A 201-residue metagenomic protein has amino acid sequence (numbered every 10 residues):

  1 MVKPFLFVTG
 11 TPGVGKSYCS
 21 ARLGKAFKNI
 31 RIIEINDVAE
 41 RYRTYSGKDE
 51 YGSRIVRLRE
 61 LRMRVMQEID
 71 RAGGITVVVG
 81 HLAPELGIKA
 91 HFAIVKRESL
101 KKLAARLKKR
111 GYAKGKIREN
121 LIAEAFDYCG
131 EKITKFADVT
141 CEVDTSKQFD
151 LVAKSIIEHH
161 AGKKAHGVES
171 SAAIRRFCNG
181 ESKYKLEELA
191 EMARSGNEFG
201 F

Functional and structural regions predicted by a protein language model:
V2-F5: Pre-Walker A (Motif I) flank of P-loop NTPase domains
V8: Hydrophobic anchor at the beta1->P-loop junction of P-loop NTPases
T11: P-loop (Walker A) phosphate-binding loop of NTP-binding proteins
K16: Conserved lysine of the Walker
C19: Hydrophobic positions on the alpha1 helix immediately C-terminal to the Walker A/P-loop
R31-L86, E181-S182, E188-R194: ATP-dependent small-molecule kinase phosphotransfer cores that center on conserved nucleotide phosphate-binding segments
S46, R97-C141, K147: A glycine- and Lys/Arg-enriched "phosphate-lid" helix/loop adjacent to the NTP-binding pocket of small-molecule kinases
T134-F201: NTP-dependent small-molecule kinase module
